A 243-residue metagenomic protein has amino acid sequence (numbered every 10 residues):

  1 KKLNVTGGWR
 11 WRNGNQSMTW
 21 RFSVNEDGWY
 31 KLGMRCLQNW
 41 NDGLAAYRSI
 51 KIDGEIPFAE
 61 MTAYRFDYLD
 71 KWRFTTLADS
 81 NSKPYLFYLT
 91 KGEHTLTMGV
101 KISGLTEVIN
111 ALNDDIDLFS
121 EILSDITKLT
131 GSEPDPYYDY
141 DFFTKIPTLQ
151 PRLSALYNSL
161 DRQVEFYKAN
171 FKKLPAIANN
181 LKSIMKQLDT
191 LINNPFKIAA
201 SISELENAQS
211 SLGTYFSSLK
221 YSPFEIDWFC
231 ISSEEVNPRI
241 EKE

Functional and structural regions predicted by a protein language model:
K1-E241: Extracytoplasmic
